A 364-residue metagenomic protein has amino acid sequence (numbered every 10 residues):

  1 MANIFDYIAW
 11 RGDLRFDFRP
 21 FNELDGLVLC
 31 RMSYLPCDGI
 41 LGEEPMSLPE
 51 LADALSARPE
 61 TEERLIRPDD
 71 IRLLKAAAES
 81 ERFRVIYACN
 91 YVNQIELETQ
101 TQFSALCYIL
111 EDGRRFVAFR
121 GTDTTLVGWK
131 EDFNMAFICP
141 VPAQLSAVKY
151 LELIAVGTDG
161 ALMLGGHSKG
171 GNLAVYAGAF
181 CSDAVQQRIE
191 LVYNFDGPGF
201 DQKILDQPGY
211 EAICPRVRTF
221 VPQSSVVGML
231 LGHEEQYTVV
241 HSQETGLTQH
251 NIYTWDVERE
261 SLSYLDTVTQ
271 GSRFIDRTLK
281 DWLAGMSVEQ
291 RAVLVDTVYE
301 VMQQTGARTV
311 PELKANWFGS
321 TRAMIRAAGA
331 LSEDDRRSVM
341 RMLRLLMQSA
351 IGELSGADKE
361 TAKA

Functional and structural regions predicted by a protein language model:
M1-L24, V28-R115, F119-A161, S182-A364: Alpha/beta hydrolase fold serine-hydrolase catalytic domain that processes acyl esters and thioesters
G165-G170, A174: Gly/Ala-rich beta-loop-alpha elbow adjacent to hydrolase catalytic centers
A174-D183: Short glycine-enriched nucleophile-adjacent loop and the immediately C-terminal alpha-helix near the catalytic center
